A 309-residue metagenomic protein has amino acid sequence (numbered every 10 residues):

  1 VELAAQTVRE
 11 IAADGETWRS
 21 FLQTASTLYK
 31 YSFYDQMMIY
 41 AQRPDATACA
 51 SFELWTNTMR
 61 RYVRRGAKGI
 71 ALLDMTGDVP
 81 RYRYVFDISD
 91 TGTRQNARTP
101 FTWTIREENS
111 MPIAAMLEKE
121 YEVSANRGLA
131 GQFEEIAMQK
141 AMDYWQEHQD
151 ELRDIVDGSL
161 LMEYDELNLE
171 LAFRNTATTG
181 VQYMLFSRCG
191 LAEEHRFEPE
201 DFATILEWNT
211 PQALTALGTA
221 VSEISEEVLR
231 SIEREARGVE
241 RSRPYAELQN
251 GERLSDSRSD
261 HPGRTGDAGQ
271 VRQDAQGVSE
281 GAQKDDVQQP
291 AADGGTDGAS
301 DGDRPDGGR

Functional and structural regions predicted by a protein language model:
V1-Q273, E280, P290, G295-D297 (+1 more regions): N-terminal accessory/interface modules of nucleic-acid-binding and processing proteins
